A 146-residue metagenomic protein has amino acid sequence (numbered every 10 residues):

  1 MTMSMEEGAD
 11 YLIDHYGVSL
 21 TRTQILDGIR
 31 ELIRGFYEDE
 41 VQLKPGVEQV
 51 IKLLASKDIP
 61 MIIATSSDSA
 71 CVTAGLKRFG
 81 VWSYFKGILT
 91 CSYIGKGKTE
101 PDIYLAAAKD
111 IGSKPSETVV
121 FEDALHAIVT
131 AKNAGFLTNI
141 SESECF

Functional and structural regions predicted by a protein language model:
M1-E48, K52-K57: N-terminal helical cap/lid subdomain that shapes the substrate entry/recognition surface in HAD-like hydrolases
M1-S4, T99, F146: Short acidic-hydrophobic sequence patches enriched in Asp/Glu that either
D14-Y16, I29, K77-R78, S92 (+3 more regions): Generic secondary-structure boundary signal with a strong preference for alpha-helix termini
R22-L26, R30-R34, S67, C91-S92 (+2 more regions): Catalytic cores of transferase enzymes with a strong primary signal for eukaryotic protein kinases
E40, I62, D68-V119, L125-V129 (+1 more regions): Substrate-recognition "cap/lid" segment bordering the active-site pocket of phosphatases
E48-L53, A124-A127, T138, E142-F146: Short glycine/proline-centered loop/turn elements that form peptide/ligand docking sites
